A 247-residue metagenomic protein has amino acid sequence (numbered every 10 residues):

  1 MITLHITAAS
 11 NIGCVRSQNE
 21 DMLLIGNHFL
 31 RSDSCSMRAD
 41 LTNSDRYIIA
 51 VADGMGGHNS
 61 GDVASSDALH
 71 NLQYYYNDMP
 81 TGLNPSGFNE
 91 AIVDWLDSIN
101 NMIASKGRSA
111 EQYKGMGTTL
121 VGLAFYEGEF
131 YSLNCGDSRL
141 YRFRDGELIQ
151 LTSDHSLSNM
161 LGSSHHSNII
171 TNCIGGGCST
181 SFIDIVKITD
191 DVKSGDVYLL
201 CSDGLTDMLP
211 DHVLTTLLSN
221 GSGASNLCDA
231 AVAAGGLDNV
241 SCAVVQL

Functional and structural regions predicted by a protein language model:
M1-L247: PP2C/PPM-type serine/threonine phosphatase catalytic domain
